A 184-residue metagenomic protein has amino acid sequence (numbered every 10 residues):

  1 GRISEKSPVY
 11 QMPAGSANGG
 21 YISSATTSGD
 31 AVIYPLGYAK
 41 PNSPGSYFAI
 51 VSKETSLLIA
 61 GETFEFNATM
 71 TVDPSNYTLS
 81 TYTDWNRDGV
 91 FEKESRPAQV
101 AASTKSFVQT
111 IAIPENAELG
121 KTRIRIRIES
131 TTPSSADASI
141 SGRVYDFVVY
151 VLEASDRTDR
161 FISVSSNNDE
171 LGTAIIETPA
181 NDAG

Functional and structural regions predicted by a protein language model:
G1-G184: A broad "non-catalytic interaction surface" signal
